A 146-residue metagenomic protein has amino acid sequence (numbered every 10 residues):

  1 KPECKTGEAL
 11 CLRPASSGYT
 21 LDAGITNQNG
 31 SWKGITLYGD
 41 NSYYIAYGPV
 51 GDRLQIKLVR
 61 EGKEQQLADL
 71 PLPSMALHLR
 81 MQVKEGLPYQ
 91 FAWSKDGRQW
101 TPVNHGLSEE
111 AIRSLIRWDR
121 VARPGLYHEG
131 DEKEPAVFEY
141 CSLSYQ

Functional and structural regions predicted by a protein language model:
K1-Q146: Extracellular glycan-recognition regions
